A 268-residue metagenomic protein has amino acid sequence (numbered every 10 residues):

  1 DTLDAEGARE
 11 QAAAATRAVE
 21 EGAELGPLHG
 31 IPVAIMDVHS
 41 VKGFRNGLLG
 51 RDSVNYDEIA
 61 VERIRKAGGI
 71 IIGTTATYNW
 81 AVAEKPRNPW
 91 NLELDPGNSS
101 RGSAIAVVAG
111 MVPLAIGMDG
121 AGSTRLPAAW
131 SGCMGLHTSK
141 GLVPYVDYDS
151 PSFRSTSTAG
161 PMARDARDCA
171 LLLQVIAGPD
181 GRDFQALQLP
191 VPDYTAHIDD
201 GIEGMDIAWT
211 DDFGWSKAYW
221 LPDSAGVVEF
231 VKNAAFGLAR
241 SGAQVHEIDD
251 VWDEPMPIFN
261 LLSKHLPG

Functional and structural regions predicted by a protein language model:
D1-A121: Gly/Ser-rich catalytic/binding loops embedded in alpha/beta enzyme cores
D1-A23, V175-G268: Amidase signature
A14, R63-K66, T138, D168-V175 (+2 more regions): Alpha-helical scaffold segments in soluble metabolic enzymes
I35-H39, T75, K140, D147 (+1 more regions): Short, small-residue-rich loop/turn micro-motifs
A67-I71, D165, G242-H246: A generic structural motif
N79-A81, S123-T124, K217, P255: Generic structural signal for helix capping and beta-alpha/helix-loop junctions
K85-W90, A129-G132, P255-P267: Short low-complexity, flexible loop/linker segments enriched in glycine and/or proline with clustered acidic
P86, I105-T210, D223-G226: Fold-level recognition of mixed alpha/beta catalytic cores in primary-metabolism enzymes, strongest
